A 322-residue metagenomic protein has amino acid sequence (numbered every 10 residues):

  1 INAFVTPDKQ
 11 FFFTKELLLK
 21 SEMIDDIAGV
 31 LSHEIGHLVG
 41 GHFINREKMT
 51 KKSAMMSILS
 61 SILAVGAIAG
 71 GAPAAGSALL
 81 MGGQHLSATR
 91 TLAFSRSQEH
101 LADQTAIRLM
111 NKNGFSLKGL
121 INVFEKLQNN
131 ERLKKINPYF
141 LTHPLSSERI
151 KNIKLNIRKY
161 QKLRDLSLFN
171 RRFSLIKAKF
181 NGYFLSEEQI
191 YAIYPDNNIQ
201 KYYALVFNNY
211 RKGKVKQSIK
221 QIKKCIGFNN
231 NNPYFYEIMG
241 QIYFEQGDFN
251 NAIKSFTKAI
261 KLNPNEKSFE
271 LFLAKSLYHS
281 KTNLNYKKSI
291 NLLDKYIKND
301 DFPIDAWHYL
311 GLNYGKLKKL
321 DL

Functional and structural regions predicted by a protein language model:
I1-K9: Catalytic zinc-binding patch centered on the HExxH motif and its immediate surroundings that defines zinc-dependent
F12-G29, L92-S97: Short pre-active-site segment immediately N-terminal to the catalytic Zn-binding motif
F13, G29-H37, G41-H42, A102: Active-site recognition of the HExxH zinc-binding catalytic motif
D25, I35-K52, G70: Catalytic Zn2+-binding segment of zinc metalloproteases
L86-N265, N291: Extracytoplasmic and endomembrane cell-envelope/extracellular-matrix remodeling and assembly machinery
A204, I238, F272-L273, Y309: Canonical tetratricopeptide repeat
F207, Q241, K275, L312-G315 (+1 more regions): Residue-level recognition of tetratricopeptide repeat
G213, G247, K281-L284, K318: Residue-level detector of the short coil/turn that links helix A to helix B within each tetratricopeptide repeat
